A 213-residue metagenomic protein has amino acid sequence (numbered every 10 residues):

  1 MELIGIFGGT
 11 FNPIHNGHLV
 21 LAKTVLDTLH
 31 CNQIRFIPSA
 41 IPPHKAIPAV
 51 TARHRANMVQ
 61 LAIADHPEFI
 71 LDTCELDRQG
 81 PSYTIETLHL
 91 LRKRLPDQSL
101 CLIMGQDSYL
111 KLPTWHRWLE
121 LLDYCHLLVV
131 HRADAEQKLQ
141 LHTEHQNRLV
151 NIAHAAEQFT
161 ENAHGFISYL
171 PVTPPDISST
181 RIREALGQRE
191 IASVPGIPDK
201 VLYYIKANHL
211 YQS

Functional and structural regions predicted by a protein language model:
M1-S213: Nucleotidyltransferase catalytic core that binds NTPs
